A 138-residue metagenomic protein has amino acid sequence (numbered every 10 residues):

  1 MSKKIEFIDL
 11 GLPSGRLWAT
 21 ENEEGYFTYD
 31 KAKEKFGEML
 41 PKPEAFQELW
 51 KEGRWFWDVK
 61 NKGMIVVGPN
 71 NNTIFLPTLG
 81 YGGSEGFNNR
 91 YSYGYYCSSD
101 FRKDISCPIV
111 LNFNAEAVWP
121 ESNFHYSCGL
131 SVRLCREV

Functional and structural regions predicted by a protein language model:
M1-K4, R16-Y26, K35-V138: C-terminal, surface-exposed recognition/capping segments
D9-P13, L17: Extracytoplasmic/periplasm-facing segments of secreted or lipoprotein envelope proteins
K31: Tryptophan-rich substrate-binding surfaces of secreted polymer-degrading and adhesive proteins
